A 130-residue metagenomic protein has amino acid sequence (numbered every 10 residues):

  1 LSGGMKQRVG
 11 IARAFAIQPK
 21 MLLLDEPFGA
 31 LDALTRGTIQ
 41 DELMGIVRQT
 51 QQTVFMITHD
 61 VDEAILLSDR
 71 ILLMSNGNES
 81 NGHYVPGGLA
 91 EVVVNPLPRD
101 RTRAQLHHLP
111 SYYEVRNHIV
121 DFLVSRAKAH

Functional and structural regions predicted by a protein language model:
S2-R8: ABC ATPase nucleotide-binding domain "signature motif"
I11: Hydrophobic anchor residue at the start of the ABC signature
I17: Conserved signature/switch motifs of ABC ATPase nucleotide-binding domains
L22-D25: Catalytic Walker B motif of ABC-type/P-loop ATPase nucleotide-binding domains
R36-Q51: Helical segment within the ABC ATPase nucleotide-binding domain
Q51-I57: Conserved H-loop
L66-L73: Conserved catalytic segment of ABC-fold P-loop ATPases
G77-H118: Conserved beta-strand-loop-alpha-helix hinge in the C-terminal portion of ABC ATPase nucleotide-binding domains
